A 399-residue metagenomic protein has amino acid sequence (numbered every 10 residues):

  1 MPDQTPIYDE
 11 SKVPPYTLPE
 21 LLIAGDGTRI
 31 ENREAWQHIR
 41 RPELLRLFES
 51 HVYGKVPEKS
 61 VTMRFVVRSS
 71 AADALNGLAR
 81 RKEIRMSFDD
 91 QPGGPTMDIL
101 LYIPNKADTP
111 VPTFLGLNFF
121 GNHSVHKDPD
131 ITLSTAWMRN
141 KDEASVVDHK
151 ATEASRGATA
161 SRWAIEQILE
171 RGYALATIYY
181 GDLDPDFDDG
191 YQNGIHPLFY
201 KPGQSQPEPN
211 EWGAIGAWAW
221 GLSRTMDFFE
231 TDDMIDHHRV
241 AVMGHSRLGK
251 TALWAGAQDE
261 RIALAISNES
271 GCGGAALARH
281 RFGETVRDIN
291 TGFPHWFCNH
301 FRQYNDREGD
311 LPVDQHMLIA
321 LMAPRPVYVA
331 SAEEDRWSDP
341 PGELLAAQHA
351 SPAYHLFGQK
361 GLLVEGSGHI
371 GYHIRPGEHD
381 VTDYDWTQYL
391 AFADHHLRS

Functional and structural regions predicted by a protein language model:
M1-V56: N-terminal pre-domain segments of enzymes
K12, T17, V67-M86, P92-I99: A domain-start/cap signature at the N-terminus of enzymes
D98-L101, T109-F119: Short beta-strand element of the alpha/beta-hydrolase
L117-T231, H237, A278-H280: Cap/lid segment of the alpha/beta-hydrolase catalytic domain
I195-L198, P202, S267-L318, D339-V364: Mobile cap/lid helix-loop segments that gate and shape the active-site cleft of serine hydrolases
S223-T285, G292, R307-E308: Primarily recognizes the serine-hydrolase "nucleophile elbow" in alpha/beta-hydrolase and SGNH/GDSL folds
G292, A347-S399: C-terminal catalytic histidine-bearing segment of alpha/beta-hydrolase fold enzymes
A323-P340, R375-G377: Conserved strand-to-loop "acid loop" that flanks and positions the catalytic carboxylate
